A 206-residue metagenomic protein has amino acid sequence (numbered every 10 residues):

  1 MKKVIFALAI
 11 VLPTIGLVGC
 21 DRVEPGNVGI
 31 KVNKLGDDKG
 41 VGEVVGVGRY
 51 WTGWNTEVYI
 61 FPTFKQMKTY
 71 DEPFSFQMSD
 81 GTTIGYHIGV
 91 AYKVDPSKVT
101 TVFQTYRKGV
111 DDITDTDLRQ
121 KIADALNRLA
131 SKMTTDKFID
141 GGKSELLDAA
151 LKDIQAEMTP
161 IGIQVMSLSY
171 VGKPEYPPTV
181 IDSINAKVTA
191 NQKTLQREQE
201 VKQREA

Functional and structural regions predicted by a protein language model:
M1-V4: Positively charged n-region of N-terminal signal peptides that target proteins for export
T14-L17: Bacterial Sec-type N-terminal signal peptides, specifically the leucine/valine-rich hydrophobic h-region
P25-N27: Classical protein tyrosine phosphatase
G29-N55: Post-signal peptide N-terminal segment of mature Sec-exported envelope proteins
Y50-P62, M78, T82: N-terminal Sec/ER secretory leader and immediately downstream segment of secreted/extracellular precursors
F64-E72: Short Pro/Gly-enriched beta-strand edge/turn motifs at strand-loop
D71-A206: Elongated, amphipathic alpha-helices that form coiled-coils and helical stalk/scaffold elements used
